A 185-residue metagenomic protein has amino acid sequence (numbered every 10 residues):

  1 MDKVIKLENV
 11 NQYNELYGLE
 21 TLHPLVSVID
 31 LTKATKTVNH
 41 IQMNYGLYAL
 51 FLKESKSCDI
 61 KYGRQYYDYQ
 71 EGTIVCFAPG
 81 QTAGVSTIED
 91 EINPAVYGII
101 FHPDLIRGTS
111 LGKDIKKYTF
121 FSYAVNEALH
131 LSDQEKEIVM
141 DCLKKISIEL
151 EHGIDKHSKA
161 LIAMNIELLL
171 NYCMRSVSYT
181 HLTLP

Functional and structural regions predicted by a protein language model:
M1-K61, Q65-Y67: Generic protein-terminus/edge-of-domain signal
D59-K61, A83-D90: Short beta-strand His + acidic residue motifs that chelate non-heme Fe in jelly-roll/DSBH and cupin folds
Q65-C76: Short acidic-glycine-tyrosine-enriched beta hairpin
V75, G80-S86, I106-R107: Histidine-centered metal-chelating micro-motifs
I88-E151: A hydrophobic/aromatic-rich effector-binding and dimerization subdomain of bacterial HTH-type transcriptional regulators
I148-D155, N171-Y179: Basic, amphipathic alpha-helical hairpins
H152-M164: All-alpha amphipathic helical-bundle segments outside canonical DNA-binding/catalytic cores that form hydrophobic
T180-P185: Conserved small/polar residues in nucleotide/adenosyl-binding loops
